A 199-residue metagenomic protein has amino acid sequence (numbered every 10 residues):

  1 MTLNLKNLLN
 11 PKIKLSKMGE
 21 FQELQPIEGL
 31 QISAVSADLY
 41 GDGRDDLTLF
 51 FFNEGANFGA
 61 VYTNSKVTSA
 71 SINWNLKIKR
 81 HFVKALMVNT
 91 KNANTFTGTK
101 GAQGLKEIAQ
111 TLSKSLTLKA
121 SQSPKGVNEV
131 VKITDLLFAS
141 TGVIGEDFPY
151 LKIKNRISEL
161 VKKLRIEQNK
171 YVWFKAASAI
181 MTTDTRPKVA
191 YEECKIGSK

Functional and structural regions predicted by a protein language model:
M1, T117-V131: Intrinsic disorder/low-complexity segments
T2-Y62: N-terminal amphipathic/basic leader segments beginning at the initiator methionine
R44, T63-V67, T99-E107, F148-N155 (+2 more regions): Conserved active-site and cofactor/substrate-binding residues in soluble primary-metabolism enzymes
D46-L49, S71, K84-V88, T134-L137 (+2 more regions): Structural motif
N57-K79, M181-I196: Glycine-rich oxoanion-binding loops at beta->alpha junctions
A85-G98, L137-I144: Short glycine-rich or small-residue beta-strand-to-loop segments that form or flank ligand, phosphate, metal/Fe-S
T90-L118: Alpha-helical support elements that line or immediately flank enzyme active sites and cofactor-binding pockets
K114-S115, K132-K199: Glycine-rich, mobile lid/loop segments that gate access to catalytic sites or pores
